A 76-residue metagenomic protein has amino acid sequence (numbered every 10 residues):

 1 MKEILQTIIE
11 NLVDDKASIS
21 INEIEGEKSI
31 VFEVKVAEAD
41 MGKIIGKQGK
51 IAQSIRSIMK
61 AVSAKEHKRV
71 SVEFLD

Functional and structural regions predicted by a protein language model:
M1-K43, Q53-D76: RNA-contacting regions in translation and RNA-metabolism proteins, encompassing KH/S1 modules where present
K50: Residue-level recognition of oxygen-bearing side chains
